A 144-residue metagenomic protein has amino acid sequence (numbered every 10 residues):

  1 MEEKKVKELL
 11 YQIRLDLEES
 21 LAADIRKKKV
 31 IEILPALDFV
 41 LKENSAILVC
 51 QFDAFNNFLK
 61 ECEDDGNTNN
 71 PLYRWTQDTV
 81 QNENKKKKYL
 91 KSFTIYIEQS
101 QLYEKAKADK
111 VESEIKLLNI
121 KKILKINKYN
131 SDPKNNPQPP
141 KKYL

Functional and structural regions predicted by a protein language model:
E2-A23: Short, extreme N-terminal segment that most often corresponds to the first beta-strand
E2-K4, K107-L144: C-terminal basic regulatory modules in eukaryotic proteins
K5-K7, V30, L34: Short, surface-exposed binding/anchoring microloops in extracellular/periplasmic proteins
I13-L15, L41, I95, I126: Hydrophobic beta-strand residues in large extracellular and virion-surface proteins
L17, E32-L37: Structured alpha/beta or helical-core interaction and ligand-binding surfaces enriched in interleaved
A22-I31: Short, flexible/disordered intra-domain loops and linkers
A36, V40, N44, E114-L118: Generic non-transmembrane alpha-helical segments
F39-K105: Short, intrinsically disordered low-complexity segments
